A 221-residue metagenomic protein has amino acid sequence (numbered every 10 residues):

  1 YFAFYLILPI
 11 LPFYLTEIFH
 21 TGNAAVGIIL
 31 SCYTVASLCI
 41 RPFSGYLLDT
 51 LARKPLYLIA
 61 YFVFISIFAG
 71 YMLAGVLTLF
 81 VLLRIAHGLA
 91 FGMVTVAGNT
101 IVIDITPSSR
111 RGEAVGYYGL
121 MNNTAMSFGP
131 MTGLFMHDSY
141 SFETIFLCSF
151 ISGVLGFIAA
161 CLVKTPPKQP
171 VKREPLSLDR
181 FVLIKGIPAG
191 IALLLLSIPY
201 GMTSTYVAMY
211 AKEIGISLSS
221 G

Functional and structural regions predicted by a protein language model:
Y1-G27, G201-Y210, I214, L218: Helix-loop boundary and gating motifs at the non-cytosolic
T34-P42, M126-S127: Residue-level signature of mid-helix packing/kink "hotspots" within the transmembrane helices of 12-pass Major
I40-A52: Helix-to-loop junctions at the C-terminal end of transmembrane segments in multipass secondary transporters
P55-A69, F150: Structural signature of the two symmetry-related core transmembrane helices
T78-A86: Paired small-residue
I85-M121: Cytoplasmic helix-loop-helix junction between adjacent transmembrane helices in 12-TM secondary transporters
I151-Q169: C-terminal membrane-cytosol helix-exit motif in multi-pass small-molecule transporters
T165-I191: Juxtamembrane intracellular "pre-TM" segments in multi-pass secondary transporters
